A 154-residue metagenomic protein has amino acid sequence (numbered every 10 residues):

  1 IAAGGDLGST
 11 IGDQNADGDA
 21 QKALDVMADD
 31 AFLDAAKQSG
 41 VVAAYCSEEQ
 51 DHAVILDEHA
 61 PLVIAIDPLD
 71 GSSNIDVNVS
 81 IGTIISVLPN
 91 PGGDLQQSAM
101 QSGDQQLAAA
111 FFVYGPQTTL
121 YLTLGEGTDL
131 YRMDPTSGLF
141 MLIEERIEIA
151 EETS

Functional and structural regions predicted by a protein language model:
I1-L69: N-terminal subdomain of lithium-sensitive/metallo-dependent phosphomonoesterases centered on the IMPase/IPPase/PAP
D51-I55, L69-S73, Q96-A99, L107-A108: Catalytic micro-motifs at enzyme active sites that drive phosphoryl/nucleotidyl and oxygen chemistry
L56-H59, I75-V79, T123-L124: Short glycine/proline-enriched turns and hinge-like loops at secondary-structure junctions
V63-N78, G82-I85, P89: Glycine-rich active-site/cofactor-binding loop and its immediate structural neighborhood
G82-S154: Acidic beta-strand-loop-alpha-helix segment within the catalytic core of divalent metal-dependent phosphate-processing
